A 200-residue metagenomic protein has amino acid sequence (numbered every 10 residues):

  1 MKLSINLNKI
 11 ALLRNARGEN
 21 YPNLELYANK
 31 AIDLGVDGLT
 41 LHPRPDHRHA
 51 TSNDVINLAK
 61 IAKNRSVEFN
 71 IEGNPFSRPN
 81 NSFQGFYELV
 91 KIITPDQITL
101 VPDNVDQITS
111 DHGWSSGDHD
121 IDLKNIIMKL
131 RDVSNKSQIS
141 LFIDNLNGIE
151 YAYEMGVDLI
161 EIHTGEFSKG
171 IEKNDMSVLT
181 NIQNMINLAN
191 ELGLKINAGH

Functional and structural regions predicted by a protein language model:
M1-F69, P75-S77, K91-I93, Y151-G156 (+1 more regions): Conserved N-terminal beta1-alpha1 strand-loop-helix module at the mouth
L3-L7, L39-L41, V67-G73, D96-L100 (+3 more regions): Hydrophobic faces of well-ordered beta-strands that scaffold small-molecule active sites in alpha/beta enzyme cores
A16, P95, T180, L194-K195: Multi-pass alpha-helical transmembrane bundle typical of ion/small-solute transporters and intramembrane aspartyl
N20-P22, P45-K63, R78-G85, Q97 (+3 more regions): Active-site-adjacent beta->alpha loops and helix N-cap segments on the catalytic face of soluble alpha/beta enzymes
A62-V67, D132-N135, E191-G193: Short helix-capping segments at alpha-helix termini
Q138-E154: Internal active-site segments that recognize and position negatively charged phosphoryl groups and nucleotide moieties
L159-K169: Active-site-proximal loop/short-helix segments that contain or immediately flank catalytic acid/base residue(s)
I186, N190-H200: Catalytic-face loop-and-helix region of soluble metabolic enzyme cores
